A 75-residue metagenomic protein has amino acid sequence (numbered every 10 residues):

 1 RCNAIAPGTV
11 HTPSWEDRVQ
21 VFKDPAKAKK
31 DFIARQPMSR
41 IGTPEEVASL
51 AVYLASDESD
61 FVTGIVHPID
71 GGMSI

Functional and structural regions predicted by a protein language model:
R1, V62-G64: Short, small/polar-rich loop/turn modules that mediate ligand/substrate recognition or access, typified
R1-G8: Conserved beta-loop-beta element that borders a ligand/cofactor-binding pocket
A4, V66-P68: Conserved beta-strand scaffold in the Rossmann-like NAD(H)/NADP(H)-binding core of dehydrogenases/reductases
T9-R35: A glycine/serine/threonine-rich, flexible loop-to-helix segment that serves as the NAD(P) cofactor-binding "lid"
D24, Q36-V47, E58: A conserved structural motif in NAD(P)-dependent oxidoreductases
A51: Conserved HRD-motif arginine in the catalytic loop of eukaryotic-like protein kinases
G72-I75: Short hydrophobic/aromatic patches at helix-to-coil boundaries
